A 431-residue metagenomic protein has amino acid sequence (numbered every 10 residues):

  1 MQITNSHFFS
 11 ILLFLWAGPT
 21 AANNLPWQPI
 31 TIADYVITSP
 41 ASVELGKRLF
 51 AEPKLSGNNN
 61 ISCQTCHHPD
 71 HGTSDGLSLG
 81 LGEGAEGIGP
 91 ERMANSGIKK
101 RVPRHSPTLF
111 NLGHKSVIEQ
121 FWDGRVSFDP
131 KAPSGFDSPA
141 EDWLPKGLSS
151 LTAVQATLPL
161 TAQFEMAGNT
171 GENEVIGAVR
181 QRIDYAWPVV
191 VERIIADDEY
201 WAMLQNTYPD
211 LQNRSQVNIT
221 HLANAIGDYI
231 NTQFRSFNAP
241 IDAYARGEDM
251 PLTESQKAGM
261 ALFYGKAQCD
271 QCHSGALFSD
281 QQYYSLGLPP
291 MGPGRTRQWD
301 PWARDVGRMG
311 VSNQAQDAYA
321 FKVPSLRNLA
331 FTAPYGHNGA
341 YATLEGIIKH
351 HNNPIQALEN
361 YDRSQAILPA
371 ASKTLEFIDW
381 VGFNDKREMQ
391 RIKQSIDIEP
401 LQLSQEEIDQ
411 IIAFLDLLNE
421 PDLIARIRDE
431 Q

Functional and structural regions predicted by a protein language model:
M1-F9: Bacterial N-terminal signal peptides that target proteins for export
W16-P19: N-terminal signal peptide c-region/cleavage motif recognized by signal peptidases
A22-Q431: Periplasmic c-type cytochrome electron-transfer domains
